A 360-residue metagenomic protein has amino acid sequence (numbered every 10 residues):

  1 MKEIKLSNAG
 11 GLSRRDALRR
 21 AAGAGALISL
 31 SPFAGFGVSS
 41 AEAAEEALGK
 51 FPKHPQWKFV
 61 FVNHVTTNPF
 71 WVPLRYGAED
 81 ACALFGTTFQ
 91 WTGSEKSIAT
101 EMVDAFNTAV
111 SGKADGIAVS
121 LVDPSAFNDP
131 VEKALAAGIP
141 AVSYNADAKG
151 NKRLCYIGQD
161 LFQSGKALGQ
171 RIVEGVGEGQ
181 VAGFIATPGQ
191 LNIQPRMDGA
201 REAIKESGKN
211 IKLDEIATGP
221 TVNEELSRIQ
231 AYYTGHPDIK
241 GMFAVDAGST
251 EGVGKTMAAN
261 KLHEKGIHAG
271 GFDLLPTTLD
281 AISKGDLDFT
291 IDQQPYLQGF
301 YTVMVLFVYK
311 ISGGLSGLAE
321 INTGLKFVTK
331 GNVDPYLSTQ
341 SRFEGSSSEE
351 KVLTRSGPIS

Functional and structural regions predicted by a protein language model:
M1-D16, I28-S40: N-terminal secretory signal peptides
A34-V60: C-terminal segment of N-terminal export signals and the immediately downstream linker at the start of the mature
E45-P55, N192, A203-S207, Y301-S360: Hinge/cleft segment of the Venus flytrap/periplasmic-binding protein
V62-R75, W91-M102, D123, A146 (+6 more regions): Hinge/beta->alpha junction and helix N-cap segments in small-molecule ligand-binding domains
V110, I172-G177, Y233, T302 (+1 more regions): Short, hydrophobic alpha-helical segments
V119-L135, A200, D214, T218-A281: Hydrophobic alpha-helical
P124-Q163, E174, Q180, D273-D288 (+1 more regions): Flexible loop/hinge segments that line or gate small-molecule binding clefts
K240-G241, A247, G254-L297, V303-G324 (+1 more regions): Exported/periplasmic ABC-transporter solute-binding proteins
